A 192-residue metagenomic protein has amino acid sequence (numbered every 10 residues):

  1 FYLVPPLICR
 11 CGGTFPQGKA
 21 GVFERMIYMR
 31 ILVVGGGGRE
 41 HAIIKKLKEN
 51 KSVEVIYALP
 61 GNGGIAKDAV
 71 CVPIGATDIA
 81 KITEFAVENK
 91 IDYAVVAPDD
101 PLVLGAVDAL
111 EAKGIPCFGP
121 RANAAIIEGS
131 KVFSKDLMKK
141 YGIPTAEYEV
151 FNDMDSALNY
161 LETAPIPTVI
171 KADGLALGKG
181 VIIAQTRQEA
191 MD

Functional and structural regions predicted by a protein language model:
Y2-L3: Short hydrophobic targeting helices and cationic amphipathic motifs that mediate membrane/organellar targeting
C9-C11: Cysteine-centered motifs
Q17-Y28: Short, Lys/Arg-enriched N-terminal segments with co-localized hydrophobic residues within the first ~10-30 amino acids
I27-A122: ATP-binding N-terminal substructure of ATP-dependent carboxylate-amine bond-forming enzymes
A66-A69, I126-V132: Short, charged, surface-exposed secondary-structure boundary motifs
C71-T77, E149-D153, A184: Short acidic-hydrophobic, aromatic-tinged amphipathic segments that line or gate anion-handling sites
G129-Y160: Short, glycine-/small-residue-rich phosphate/pyrophosphate-handling segment
T145-V150, T168-D192: Glycine-rich phosphate-binding loop of ATP-grasp-fold ATP-dependent ligases
